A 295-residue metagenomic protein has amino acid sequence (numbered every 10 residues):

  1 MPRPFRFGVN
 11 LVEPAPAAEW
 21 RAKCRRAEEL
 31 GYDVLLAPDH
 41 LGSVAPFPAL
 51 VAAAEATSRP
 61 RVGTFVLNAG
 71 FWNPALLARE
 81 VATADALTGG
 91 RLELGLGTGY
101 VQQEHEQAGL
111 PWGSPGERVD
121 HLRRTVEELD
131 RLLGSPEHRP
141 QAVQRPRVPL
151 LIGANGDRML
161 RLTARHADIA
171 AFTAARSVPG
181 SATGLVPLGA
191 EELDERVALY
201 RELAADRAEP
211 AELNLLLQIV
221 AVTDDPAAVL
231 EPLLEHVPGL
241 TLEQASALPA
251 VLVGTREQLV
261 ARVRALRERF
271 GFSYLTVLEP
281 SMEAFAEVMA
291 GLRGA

Functional and structural regions predicted by a protein language model:
M1-A295: Active-site-adjacent structural elements that line small-molecule/cofactor binding pockets in enzymes
